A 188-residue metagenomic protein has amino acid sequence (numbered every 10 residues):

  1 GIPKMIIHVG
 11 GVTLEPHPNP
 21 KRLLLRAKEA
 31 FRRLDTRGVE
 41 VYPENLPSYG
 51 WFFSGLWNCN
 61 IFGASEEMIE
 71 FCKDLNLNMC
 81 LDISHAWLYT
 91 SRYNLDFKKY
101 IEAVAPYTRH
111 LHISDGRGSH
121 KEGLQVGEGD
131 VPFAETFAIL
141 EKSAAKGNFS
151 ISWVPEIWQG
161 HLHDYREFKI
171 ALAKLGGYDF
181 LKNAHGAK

Functional and structural regions predicted by a protein language model:
G1-P18, Y42-Y49: Active-site groove signature of glycoside hydrolases
I2-P3, L14, K28-A30, F53 (+2 more regions): Histidine-acidic metal/acid-base catalytic patches
P16-A30, L34, G55-N58, F62: Active-site cleft segment of glycoside hydrolase catalytic domains centered on the general acid/base Glu
T36-K73: Basic- and aromatic-lined ligand-binding clefts that recognize polyanionic substrates
